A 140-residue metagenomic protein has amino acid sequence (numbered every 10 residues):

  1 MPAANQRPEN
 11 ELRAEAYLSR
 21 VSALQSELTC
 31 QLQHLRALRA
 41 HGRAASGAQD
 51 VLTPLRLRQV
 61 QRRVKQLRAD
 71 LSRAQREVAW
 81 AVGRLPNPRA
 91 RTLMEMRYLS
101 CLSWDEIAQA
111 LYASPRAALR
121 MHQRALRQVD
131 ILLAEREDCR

Functional and structural regions predicted by a protein language model:
M1-L85, D105-E106, R124-R127, I131-R140: N-terminal interaction/assembly modules
L85-L102: Short amphipathic alpha helix immediately N-terminal
R89-A90, P115, E137: Secondary-structure boundary/capping signal
S100-A117: Helix-turn-helix DNA-binding module
